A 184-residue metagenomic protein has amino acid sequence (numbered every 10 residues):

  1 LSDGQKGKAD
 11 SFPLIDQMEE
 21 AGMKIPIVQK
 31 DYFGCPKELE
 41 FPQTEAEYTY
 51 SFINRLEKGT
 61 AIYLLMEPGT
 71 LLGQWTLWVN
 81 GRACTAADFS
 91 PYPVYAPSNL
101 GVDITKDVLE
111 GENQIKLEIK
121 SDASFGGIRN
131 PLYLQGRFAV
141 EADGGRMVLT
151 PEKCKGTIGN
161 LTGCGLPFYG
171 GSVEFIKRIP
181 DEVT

Functional and structural regions predicted by a protein language model:
L1-G22, S121-Y169: Catalytic cores of secreted or luminal carbohydrate-active enzymes
G22-V28, G34, E38-P42, T70 (+1 more regions): N-terminal helicase ATP-binding lobe
Y32, P97-N99, G159: Surface-exposed acidic, glycine/proline-enriched linker/cap segments that occur as 15-30-residue helix-coil
L39-P42, S90-V94, L166-P167: Short, contiguous acidic/charged loop-to-helix segments that flank catalytic cores in large enzymes
E40-R55, S98-V102, Y169-E182: Short beta-strands within extracellular/lumenal beta-sheet-rich domains
S51-G81, I115, I179, V183-T184: Aromatic-lined ligand-binding clefts that engage carbohydrates, nucleic acids, or primary amines
I53-R55, T105, E118-D122, E141 (+1 more regions): Solvent-exposed residues in well-ordered beta-strands and their adjoining turns, especially edge/terminal strands
E67-L134: Beta-strand-rich ligand-recognition modules
